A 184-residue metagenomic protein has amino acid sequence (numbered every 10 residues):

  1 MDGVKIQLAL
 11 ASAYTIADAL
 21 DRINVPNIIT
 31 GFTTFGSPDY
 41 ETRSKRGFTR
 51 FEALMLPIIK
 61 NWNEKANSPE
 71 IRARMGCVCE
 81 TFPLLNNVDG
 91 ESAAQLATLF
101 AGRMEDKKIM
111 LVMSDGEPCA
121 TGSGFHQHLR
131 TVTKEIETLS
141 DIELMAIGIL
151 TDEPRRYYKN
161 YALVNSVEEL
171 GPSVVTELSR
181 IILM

Functional and structural regions predicted by a protein language model:
M1-M184: Acidic, glycine-rich A-domain
